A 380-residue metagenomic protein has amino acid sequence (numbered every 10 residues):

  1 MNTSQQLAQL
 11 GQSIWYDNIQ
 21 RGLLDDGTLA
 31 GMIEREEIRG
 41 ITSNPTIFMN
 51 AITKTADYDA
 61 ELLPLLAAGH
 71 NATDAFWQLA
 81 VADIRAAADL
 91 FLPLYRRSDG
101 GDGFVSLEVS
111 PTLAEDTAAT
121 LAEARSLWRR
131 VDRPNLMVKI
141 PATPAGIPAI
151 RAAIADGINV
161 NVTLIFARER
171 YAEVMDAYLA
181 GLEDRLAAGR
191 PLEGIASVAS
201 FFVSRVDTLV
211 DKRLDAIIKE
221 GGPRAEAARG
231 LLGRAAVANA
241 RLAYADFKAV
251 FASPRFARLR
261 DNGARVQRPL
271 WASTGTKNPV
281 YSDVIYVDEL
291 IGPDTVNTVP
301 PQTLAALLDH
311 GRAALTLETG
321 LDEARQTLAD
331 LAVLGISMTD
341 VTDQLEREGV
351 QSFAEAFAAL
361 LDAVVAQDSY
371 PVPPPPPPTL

Functional and structural regions predicted by a protein language model:
M1-G27: N- or domain-start disorder-to-order transition segments that initiate the globular core
S13-W15, R39-T42, D102-S106, N135-K139 (+3 more regions): Structural preference for beta-strand elements that scaffold enzyme active sites
I19-R21, T46, S110-A114, P141-A145 (+3 more regions): Active-site beta-loop-alpha junctions enriched in small/polar residues
L23, D116-L121, I140-I154, A167-L179: Active-site-adjacent beta->alpha loops and helix N-cap segments on the catalytic face of soluble alpha/beta enzymes
N44, L107, V138, A153 (+2 more regions): Conserved, mostly hydrophobic/aromatic
I47-A149: Active-site beta->alpha loop and helix N-cap motifs at the rims of alpha/beta catalytic domains
N159-Q302: Catalytic alpha/beta core domains of metabolic enzymes, predominantly
G263-S369: Flexible, acidic glycine-rich loops studded with aromatic residues
